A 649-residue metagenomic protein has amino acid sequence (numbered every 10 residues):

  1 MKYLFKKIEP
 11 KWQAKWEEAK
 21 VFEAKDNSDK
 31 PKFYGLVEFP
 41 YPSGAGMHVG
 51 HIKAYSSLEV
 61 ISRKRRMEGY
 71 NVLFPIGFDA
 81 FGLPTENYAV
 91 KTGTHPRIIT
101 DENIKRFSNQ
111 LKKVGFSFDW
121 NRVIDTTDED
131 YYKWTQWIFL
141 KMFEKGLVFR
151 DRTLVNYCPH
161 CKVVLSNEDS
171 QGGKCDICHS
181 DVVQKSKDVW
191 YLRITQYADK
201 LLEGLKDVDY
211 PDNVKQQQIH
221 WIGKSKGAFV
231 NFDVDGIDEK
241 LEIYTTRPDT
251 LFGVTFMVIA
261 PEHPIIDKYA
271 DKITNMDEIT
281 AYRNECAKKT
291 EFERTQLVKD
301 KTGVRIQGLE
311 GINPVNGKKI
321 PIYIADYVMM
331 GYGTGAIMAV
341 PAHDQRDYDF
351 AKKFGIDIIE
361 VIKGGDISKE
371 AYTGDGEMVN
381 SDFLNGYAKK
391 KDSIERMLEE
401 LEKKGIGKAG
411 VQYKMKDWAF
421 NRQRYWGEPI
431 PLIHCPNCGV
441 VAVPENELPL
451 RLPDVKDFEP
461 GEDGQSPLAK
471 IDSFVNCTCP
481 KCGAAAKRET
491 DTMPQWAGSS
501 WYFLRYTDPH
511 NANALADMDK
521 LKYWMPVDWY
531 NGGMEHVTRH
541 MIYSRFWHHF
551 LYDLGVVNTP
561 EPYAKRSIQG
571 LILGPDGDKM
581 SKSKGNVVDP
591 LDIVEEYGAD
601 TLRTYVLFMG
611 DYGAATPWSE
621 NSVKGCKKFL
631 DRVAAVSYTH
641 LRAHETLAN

Functional and structural regions predicted by a protein language model:
M1-L36, N71-P75, E102-K105, E285-Y323 (+2 more regions): Conserved oxyanion/phosphate-binding beta-strand-loop segments in alpha/beta enzyme cores
K2, K11, K15-A19, K91-L241 (+4 more regions): Residue patterns forming the tRNA-binding/recognition surfaces of aminoacyl-tRNA synthetases and related DALR
K25-P96, V123-I138, T245-T246, N313-F350 (+1 more regions): N-terminal catalytic cores of NTP/NDP-binding nucleotidyl/phosphoryl-transfer enzymes
L58-E59, N71, H263-D366: Catalytic alpha/beta core of large soluble enzyme barrels
V214-I219, K224-E242, T290-N316, P460-M493 (+4 more regions): Flexible, glycine/threonine-enriched loop-and-boundary segments that flank and lead into catalytic domains of large
I243-E262, T492-F503, H536-T538: Conserved phosphate/anionic-ligand binding catalytic regions in large, soluble enzymes, centered on
L309-V315, K319-Y332, V361, V475-A614: Alpha-helical recognition segments enriched in aromatics with Gly/Pro capping that present substrate-recognition
T639-T646: Conserved small/polar residues in nucleotide/adenosyl-binding loops
